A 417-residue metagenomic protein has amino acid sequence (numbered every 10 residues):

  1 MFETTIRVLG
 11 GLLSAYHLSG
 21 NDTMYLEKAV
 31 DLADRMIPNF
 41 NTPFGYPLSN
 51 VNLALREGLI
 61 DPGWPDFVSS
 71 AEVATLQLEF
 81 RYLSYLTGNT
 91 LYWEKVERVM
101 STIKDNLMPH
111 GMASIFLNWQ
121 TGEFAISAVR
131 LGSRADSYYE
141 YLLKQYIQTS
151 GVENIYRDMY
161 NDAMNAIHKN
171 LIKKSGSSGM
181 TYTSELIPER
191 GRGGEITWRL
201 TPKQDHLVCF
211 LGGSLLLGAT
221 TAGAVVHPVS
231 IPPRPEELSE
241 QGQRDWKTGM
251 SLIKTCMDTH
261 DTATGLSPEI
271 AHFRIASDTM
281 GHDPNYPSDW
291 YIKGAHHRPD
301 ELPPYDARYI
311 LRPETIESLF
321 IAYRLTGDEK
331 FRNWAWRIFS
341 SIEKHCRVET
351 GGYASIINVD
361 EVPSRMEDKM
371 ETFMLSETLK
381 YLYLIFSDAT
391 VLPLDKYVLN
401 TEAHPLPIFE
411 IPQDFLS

Functional and structural regions predicted by a protein language model:
M1-S417: Glycan-recognition and catalytic cores of secretory/periplasmic carbohydrate-active enzymes
